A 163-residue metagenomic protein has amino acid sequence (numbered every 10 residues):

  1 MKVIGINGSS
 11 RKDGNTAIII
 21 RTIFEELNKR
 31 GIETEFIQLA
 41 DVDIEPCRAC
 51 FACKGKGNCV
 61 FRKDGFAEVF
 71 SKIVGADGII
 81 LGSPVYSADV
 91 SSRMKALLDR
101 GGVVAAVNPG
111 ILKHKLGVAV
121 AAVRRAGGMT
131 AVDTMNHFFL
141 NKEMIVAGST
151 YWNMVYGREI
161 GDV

Functional and structural regions predicted by a protein language model:
M1-I4, K29-R30, I145-V163: Glycine-rich phosphate/pyrophosphate-binding loop and the adjoining helix
K2-I32: N-terminal beta1-alpha1 ligand-phosphate binding loop
S10-R11, D41, R124: Short, glycine/serine-rich, charged loops/turns that create anion-binding and catalytic segments at active sites
E35: Rossmann-like NAD(H)/NADP(H) cofactor-binding core
L39-N58, E159-D162: N-terminal beta-loop-helix "entrance" segment that forms/cooperates in small-molecule cofactor or anionic ligand
V60-Y151: Helix-loop-strand module that forms the ligand-binding subsite of alpha/beta enzymes
